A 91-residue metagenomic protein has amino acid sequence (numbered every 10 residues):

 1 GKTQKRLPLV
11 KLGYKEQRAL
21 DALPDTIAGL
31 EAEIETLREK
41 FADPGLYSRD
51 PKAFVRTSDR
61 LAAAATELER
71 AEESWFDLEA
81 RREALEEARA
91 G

Functional and structural regions predicted by a protein language model:
G1-G91: Charged, heptad-repeat coiled-coil alpha-helices that serve as long linker/dimerization "arms" in large NTP-dependent
